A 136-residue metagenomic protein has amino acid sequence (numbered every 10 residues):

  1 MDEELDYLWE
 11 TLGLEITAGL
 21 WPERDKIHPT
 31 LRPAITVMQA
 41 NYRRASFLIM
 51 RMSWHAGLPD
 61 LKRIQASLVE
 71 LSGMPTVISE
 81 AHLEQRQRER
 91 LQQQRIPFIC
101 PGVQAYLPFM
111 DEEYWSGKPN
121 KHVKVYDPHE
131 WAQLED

Functional and structural regions predicted by a protein language model:
M1-I96: DNA-contacting interfaces and partner/effector-binding or oligomerization modules in DNA-centric proteins
R95-L107: Charged, structured surface patches that assemble and position nucleic-acid processing machinery
L107-E113: Short, charged, surface-exposed secondary-structure boundary motifs
S116-P119: N-terminal intrinsically disordered, cationic/polar leader segments that include organellar targeting peptides
H122-D136: Alpha-helical interaction elements
